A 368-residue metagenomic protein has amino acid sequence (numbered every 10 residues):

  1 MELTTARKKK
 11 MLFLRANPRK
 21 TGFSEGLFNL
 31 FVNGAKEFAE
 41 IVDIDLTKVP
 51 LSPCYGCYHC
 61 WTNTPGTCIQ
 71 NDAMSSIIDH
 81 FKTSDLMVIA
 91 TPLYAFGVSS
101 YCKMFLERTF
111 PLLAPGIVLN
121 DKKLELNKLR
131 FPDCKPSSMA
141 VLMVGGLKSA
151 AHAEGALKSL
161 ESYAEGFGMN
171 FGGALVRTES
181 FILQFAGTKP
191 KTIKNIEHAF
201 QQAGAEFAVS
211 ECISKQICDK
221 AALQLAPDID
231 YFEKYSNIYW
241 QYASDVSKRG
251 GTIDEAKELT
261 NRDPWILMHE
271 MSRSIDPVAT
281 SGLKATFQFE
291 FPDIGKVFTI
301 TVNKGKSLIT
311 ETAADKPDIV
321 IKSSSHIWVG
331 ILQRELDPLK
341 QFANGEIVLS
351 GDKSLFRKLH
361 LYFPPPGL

Functional and structural regions predicted by a protein language model:
M1-D121, K194-L259: N-terminal beta1-alpha1-beta2 submodule of the flavodoxin-like/Rossmannoid cofactor-binding fold
K8-K10, S138, T286: Residues that mark the start of a beta-strand
R15, M143, F291: Short beta-strand/turn micro-motifs composed of small residues that flank or help shape donor/cofactor-binding pockets
P18-R19, G146-L147, I294: Short, glycine/serine-rich, charged loops/turns that create anion-binding and catalytic segments at active sites
S100, A150-A156, Q184-T188: A short secondary-structure junction signal
G116-G172: Short, glycine-/small-residue-rich phosphate/pyrophosphate-handling segment
G173-T178: Beta-strand-loop-alpha "switch" segments that mediate conformational coupling across diverse proteins
D228, A243-L368: Feature captures hydrophobic
